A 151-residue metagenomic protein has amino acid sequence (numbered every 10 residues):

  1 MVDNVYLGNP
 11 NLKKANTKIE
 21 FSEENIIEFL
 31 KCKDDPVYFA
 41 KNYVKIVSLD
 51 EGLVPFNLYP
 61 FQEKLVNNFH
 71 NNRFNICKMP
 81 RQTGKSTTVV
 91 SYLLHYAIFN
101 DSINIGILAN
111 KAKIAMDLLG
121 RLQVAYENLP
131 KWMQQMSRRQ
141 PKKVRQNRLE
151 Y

Functional and structural regions predicted by a protein language model:
V2-Y151: Phosphate/NTP-binding elements of NTP-utilizing enzymes
